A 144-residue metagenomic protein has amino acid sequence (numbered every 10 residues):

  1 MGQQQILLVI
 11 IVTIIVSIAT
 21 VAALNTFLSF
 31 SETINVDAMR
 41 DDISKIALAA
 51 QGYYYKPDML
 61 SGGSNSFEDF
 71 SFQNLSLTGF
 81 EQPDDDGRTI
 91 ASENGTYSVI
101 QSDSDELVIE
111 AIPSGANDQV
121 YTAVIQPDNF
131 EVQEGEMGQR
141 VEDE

Functional and structural regions predicted by a protein language model:
Q4-T33: C-terminal juxtamembrane segment of a hydrophobic transmembrane alpha-helix
L28-M59: Membrane-proximal N-terminal amphipathic helix
A50-D86: Short, glycine/small-hydrophobic-rich surface segments
S92-E93, V120: Extended beta-strand/beta-hairpin segments
N94-S102: Short amphipathic beta-strand and strand-loop transition segments with alternating hydrophobic
D105-L107: Exposed beta-strand face motif in extracellular beta-rich ectodomains
I109-S114: Short beta-strand segments that buttress and anchor functional surface loops
N117-E144: Low-complexity, S/T/G/P-rich flexible repeat/linker segments used as non-globular hinges and stalks within
